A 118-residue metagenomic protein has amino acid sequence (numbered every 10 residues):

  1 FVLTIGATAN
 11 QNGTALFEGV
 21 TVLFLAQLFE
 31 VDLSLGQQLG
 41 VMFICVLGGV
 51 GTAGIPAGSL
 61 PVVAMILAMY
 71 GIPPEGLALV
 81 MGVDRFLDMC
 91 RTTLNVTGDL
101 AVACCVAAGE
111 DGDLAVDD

Functional and structural regions predicted by a protein language model:
F1-Q11: Membrane-water interface at loop-to-transmembrane-helix junctions
Q11-N12, A53: Residue-level hotspots within the lipid-embedded alpha helices of multi-pass solute transporters
N12-E18: Short glycine/threonine-rich loop-to-helix capping motif typified by GTGT followed within a few residues by an Asp-Pro
G19-D118: Transmembrane alpha-helical segments and their short flanking loops that form helix-hairpins/helix-helix interfaces
